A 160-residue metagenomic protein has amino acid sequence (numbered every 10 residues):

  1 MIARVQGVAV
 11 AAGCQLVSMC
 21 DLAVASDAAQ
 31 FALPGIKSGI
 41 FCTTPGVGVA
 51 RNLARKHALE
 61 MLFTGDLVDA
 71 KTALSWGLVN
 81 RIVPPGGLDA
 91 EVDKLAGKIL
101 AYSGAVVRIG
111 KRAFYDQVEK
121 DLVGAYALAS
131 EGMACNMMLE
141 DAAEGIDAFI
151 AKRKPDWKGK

Functional and structural regions predicted by a protein language model:
M1-A105, L139, A143-D147, R153: Crotonase-fold acyl-CoA enzyme core
M61-L62, A113-D116, G132-M137: Helix-loop "lid/cap" segments that line or gate small-molecule binding pockets
V92, L122-A125: Bacterial helix-turn-helix/winged-helix DNA-binding modules and their immediately adjacent linkers
A96, F114, Y126-M133, I146: Hydrophobic alpha-helical core bundles mediating ligand binding, dimerization, or RNAP-core interactions
A105-V107, Y115: Glycine/small-residue-rich hydrophobic helix-like segments
K154-K160: Short C-terminal tail/terminal secondary-structure segment of NAD(P)H-dependent dehydrogenase/reductase domains
